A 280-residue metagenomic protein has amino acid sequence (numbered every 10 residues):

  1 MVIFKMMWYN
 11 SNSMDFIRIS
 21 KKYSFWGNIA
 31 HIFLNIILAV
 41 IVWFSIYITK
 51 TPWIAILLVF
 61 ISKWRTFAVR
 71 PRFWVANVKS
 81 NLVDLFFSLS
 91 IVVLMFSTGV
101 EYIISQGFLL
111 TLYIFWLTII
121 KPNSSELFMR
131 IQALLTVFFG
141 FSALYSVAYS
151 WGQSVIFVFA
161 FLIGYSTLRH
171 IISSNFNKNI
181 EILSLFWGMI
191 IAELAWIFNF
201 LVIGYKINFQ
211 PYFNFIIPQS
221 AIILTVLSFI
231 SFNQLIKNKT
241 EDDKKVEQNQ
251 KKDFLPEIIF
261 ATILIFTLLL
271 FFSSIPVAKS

Functional and structural regions predicted by a protein language model:
M1, M6-M7: Methionine residue identity
W8-L117, E241-S280: N-terminal topogenic module of multi-pass integral membrane proteins
N35, F67, K79-S90, L144-S146 (+3 more regions): Membrane-helix boundary elements
L58-V59, A160-G164, G188-A195, P218-I236: Hydrophobic alpha-helical membrane segments
R72-S80, N123-A133, S173-L185, I203-Q210 (+1 more regions): A cytosolic-side transmembrane-helix exit/cap motif
V92-T98, F141-W151, A192-I207, L264-K279: Hydrophobic alpha-helical transmembrane segments in multi-pass integral membrane proteins
E101-Y113, I119-E193, I197: Membrane-proximal helix-loop-helix units in multi-pass membrane proteins
I203-V226: Short alpha-helical packing/oligomerization segments
